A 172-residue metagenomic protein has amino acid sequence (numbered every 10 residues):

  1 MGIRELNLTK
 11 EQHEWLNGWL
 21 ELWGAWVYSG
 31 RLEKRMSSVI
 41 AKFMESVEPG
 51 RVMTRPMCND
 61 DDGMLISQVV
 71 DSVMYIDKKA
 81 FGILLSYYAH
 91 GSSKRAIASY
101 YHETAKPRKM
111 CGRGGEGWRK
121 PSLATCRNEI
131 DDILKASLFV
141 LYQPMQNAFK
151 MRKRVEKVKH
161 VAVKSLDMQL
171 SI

Functional and structural regions predicted by a protein language model:
M1-Y75, H102-W118, S122, D132-I172: N-terminal interaction/assembly modules
I83-L84: A short pre-motif secondary-structure segment
Y87-G91: Short helix-to-turn junction characteristic of helix-turn-helix DNA-binding domains, especially the helix
R95-S99: Residues within the helices of the helix-turn-helix
T125: Residues in the helix-turn-helix
